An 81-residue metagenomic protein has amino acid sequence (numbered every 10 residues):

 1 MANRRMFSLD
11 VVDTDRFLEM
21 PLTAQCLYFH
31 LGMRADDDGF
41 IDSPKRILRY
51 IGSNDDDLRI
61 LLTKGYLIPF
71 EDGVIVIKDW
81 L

Functional and structural regions predicted by a protein language model:
A2-L81: Detector for short helical micro-motifs
